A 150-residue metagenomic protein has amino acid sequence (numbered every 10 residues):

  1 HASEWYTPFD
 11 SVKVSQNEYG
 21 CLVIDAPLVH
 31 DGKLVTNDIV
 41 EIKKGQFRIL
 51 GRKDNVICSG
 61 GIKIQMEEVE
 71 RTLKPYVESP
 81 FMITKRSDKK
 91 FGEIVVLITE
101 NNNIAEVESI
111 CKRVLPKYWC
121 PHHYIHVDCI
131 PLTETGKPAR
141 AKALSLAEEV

Functional and structural regions predicted by a protein language model:
H1-Q46, K53-V56: Conserved AMP-binding/adenylate-forming
V14, P80-I83, Y124: Generic structural signal for residues in well-ordered beta-strands
N17, T84-D88, T133: Short beta-strand micro-motifs enriched in acidic
G20, G61, T135-K137: Detector for glycine-centered tight turns/loop "hinges" at secondary-structure junctions
V23, R48-L50, T133, A139: Generic structural signal for well-ordered beta-strand positions
G32-W119: AMP-binding/adenylate-forming catalytic core of the ANL superfamily
V96-I98, I110-V150: Conserved C-terminal "lid"/linker of ANL adenylate-forming enzymes
